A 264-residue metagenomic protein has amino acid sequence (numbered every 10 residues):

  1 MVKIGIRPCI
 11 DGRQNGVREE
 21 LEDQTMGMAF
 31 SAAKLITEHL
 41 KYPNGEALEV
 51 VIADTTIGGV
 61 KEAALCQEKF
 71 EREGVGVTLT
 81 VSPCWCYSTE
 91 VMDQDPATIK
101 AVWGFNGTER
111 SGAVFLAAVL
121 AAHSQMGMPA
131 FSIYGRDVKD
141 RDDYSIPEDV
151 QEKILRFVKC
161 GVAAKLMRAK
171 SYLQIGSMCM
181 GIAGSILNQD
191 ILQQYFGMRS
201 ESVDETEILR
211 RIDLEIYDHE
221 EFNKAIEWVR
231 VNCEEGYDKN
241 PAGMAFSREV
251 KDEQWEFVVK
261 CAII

Functional and structural regions predicted by a protein language model:
M1-I264: An N-terminal assembly and electron-transfer interface module characteristic of large anaerobic redox and radical
